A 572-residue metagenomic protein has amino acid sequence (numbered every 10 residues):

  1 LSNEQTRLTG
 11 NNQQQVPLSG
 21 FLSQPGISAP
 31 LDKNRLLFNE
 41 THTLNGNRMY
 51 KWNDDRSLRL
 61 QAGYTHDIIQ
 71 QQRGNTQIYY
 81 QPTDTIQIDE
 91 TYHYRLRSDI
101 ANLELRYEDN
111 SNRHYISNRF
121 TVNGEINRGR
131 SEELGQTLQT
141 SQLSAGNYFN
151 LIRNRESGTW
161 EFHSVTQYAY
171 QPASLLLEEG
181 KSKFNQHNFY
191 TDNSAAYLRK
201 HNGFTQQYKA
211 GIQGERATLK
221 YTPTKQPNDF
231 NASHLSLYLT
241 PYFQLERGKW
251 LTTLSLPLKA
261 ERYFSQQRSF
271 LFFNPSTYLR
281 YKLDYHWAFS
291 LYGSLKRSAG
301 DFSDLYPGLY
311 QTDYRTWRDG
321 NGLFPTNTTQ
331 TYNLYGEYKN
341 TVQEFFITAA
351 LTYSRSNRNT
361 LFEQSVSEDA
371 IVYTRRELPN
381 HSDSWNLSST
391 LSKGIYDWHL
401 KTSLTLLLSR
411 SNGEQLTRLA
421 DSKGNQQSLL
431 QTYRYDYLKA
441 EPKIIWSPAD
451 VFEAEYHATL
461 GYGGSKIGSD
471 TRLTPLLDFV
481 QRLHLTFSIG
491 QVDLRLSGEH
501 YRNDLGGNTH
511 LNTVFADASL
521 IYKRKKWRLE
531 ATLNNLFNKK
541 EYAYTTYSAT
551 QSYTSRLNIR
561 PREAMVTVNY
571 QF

Functional and structural regions predicted by a protein language model:
L1, L254-S265, G320-G322, Y332 (+4 more regions): Transmembrane beta-strand segments that form the barrel wall of outer-membrane beta-barrel proteins
L1-I126, L138-H163, L198-Y208, Y278-D301 (+12 more regions): Membrane-proximal, glycine/serine-rich, low-complexity loop/turn segments characteristic of large bacterial
T9-Q24, Q70-Q81, R128-Q136, P172-G180 (+9 more regions): Outer-membrane beta-barrel translocator domains and adjoining extracellular loop/strand segments of Gram-negative
L36-F38, T91-D99, G135-L143, G180-F189 (+9 more regions): Replace "Gram-negative outer membrane beta-barrel proteins" with "bacterial and organellar outer membrane beta-barrel
N39-I69, T91-Q266, K282, F345-Y353 (+3 more regions): Face-selective signature of the C-terminal outer-membrane beta-barrel domain
E246-R247, K296, S488-I489, K523-R524: Structural motif
N327-T331, T352-Q364, E368, T374-S388: Signature for the C-terminal beta-barrel architecture of outer-membrane proteins
F452-K523, F537: C-terminal beta-barrel architecture of Gram-negative outer-membrane proteins
